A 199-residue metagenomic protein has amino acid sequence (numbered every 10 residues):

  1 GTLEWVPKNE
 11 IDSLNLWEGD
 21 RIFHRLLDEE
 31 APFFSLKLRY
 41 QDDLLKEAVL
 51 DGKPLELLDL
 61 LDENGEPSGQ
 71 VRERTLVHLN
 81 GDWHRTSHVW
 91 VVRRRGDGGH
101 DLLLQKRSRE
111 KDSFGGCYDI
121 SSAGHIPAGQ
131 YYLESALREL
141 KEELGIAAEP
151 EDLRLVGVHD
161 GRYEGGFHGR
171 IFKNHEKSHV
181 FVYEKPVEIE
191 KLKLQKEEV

Functional and structural regions predicted by a protein language model:
G1-L26, G124-V199: Unchanged
E4, L58-D59, H88-W90, D101-L103 (+1 more regions): Residues embedded in well-ordered beta-strands
L27-L55: Charged phosphate-binding loop/patch that engages nucleotide di/tri-phosphates or the phosphate backbone of nucleic
D42, R74-L76, E198: A short, sequence-level motif marking secondary-structure junctions
P54-D97: Acidic, metal-coordinating catalytic segment for phosphate/diphosphate chemistry, firing primarily on the Nudix
T86-I126: A glycine-rich, hydrophobic loop/mini-helix early in the fold
